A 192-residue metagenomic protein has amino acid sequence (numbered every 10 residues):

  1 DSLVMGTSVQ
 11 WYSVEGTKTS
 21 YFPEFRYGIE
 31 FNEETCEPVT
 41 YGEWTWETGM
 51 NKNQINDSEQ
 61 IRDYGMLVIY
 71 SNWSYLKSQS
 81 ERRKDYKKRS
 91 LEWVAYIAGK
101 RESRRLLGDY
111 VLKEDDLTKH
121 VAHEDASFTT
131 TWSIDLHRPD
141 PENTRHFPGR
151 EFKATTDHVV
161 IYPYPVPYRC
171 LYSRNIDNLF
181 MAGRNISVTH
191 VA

Functional and structural regions predicted by a protein language model:
D1-A192: Flavin (FAD/FMN)-binding glycine-rich loop and adjacent Rossmann-like elements that form
